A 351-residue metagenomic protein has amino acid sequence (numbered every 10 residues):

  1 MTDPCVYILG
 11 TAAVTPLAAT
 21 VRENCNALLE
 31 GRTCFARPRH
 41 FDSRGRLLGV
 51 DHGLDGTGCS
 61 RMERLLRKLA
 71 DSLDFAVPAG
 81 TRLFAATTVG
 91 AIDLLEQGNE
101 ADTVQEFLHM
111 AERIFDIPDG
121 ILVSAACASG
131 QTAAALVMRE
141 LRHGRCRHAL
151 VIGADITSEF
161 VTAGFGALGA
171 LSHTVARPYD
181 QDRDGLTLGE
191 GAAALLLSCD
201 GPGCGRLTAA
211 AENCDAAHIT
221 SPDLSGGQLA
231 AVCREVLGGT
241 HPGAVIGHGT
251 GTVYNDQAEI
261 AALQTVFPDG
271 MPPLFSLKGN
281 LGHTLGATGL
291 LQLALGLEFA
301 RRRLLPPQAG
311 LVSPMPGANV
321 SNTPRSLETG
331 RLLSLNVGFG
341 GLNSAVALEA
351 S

Functional and structural regions predicted by a protein language model:
M1-T2, F35-R64, G90-E140, R145 (+2 more regions): Conserved catalytic cysteine-centered active-site region of acyl-thioester-dependent Claisen-condensing enzymes
T2-L9, G330-R331, N343, A350-S351: Extreme N-terminal starter segment of soluble prokaryotic enzymes
D3-T15, A19-L48, V175-A244: Condensing-enzyme catalytic core mediating Claisen C-C bond formation in acyl metabolism
C5, A12, P118-A135, R177-G189 (+5 more regions): Cysteine-centered functional microenvironments
L17-I92, A231-H241, V266, G270: Conserved active-site "lid/cap" helical segment
D71, M138-R139, S198, L291-R301: Short glycine/serine- and small hydrophobic-enriched flexible loop segments
A135, T157-G203, N319-L327, L348-E349: Glycine-/small-residue-rich "gating" segment that lines the acyl/pantetheine channel and substrate pocket
R147-A167, S172, R183, A210-L224 (+2 more regions): Acyl-CoA/ACP chain-elongation machinery
